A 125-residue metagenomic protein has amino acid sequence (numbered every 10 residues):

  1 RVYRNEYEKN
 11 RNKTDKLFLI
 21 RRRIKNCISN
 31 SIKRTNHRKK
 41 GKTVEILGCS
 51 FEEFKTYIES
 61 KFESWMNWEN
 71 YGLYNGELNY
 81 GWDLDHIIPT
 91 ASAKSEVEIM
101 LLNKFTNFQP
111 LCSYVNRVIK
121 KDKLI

Functional and structural regions predicted by a protein language model:
R1-D83: Contiguous alpha-helical segments
I58, L124-I125: Intrinsic structural disorder
M66-P110, K121-K123: Histidine-centered nuclease catalytic patch
R117: Short Cys/His-rich local motifs and their 1-3 flanking residues in nucleic-acid-associated proteins and small
